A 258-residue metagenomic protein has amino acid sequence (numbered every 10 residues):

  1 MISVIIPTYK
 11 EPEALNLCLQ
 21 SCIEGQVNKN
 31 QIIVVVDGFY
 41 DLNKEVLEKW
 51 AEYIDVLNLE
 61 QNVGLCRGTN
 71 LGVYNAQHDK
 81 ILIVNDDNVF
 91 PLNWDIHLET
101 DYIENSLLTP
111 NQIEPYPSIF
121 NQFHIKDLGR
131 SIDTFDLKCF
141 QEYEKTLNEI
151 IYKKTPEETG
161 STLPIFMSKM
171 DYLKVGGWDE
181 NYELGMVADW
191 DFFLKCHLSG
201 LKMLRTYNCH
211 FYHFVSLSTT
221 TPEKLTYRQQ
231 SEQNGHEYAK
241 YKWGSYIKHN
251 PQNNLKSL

Functional and structural regions predicted by a protein language model:
E11-E24: Short, well-formed alpha-helical segments that are part of the catalytic scaffolds of diverse glycosyltransferases
C22-N58: Acidic donor-binding segment of Leloir-type glycosyltransferases
L59-A76: Glycine-rich, basic loop-to-helix element that forms the pyrophosphate-binding segment of sugar-nucleotide handling
C66, E144-K169: A recurrent flexible, glycine/aromatic-enriched loop bordering the glycosyltransferase active site that acts as
I81: Short aromatic/hydrophobic "clamp" motif used to bind/position activated sugar donors
L92-T134: Conserved donor NDP-sugar-binding/catalytic core segment of glycosyltransferases
L98, T159-M167, D171-G176, E183-H210: A short, conserved alpha-helix in the catalytic core of glycosyltransferases
P115, E183, R205-K224: Active-site donor/metal-binding and catalytic loop motifs of nucleotide-sugar-dependent glycosylation enzymes
